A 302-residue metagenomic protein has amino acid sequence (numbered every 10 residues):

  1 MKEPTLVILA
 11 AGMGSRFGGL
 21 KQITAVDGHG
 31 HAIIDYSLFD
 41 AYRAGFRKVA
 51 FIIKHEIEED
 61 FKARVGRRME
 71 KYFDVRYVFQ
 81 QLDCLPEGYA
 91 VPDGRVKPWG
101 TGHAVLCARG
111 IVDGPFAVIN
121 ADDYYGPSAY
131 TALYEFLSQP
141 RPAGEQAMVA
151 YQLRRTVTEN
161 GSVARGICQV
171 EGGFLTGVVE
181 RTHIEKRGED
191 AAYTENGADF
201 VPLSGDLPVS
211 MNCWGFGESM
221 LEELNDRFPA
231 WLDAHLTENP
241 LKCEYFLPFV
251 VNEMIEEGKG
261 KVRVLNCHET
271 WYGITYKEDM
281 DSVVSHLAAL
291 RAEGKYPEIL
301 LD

Functional and structural regions predicted by a protein language model:
K2-G66, F73-V75, Q80, G114: N-terminal glycine-rich phosphate-binding loop and ensuing alpha1 helix
R64-C84, P140-E145, R154-R155: A glycine-rich helix N-cap at a beta->alpha junction
M69-P115: Short phosphate-binding loop-to-helix
E87-P98, G161-G166, E278-S282: Short, surface-exposed amphipathic charged segments that create phosphate/polyanion-binding patches used for binding
G114-Y124: Short beta-strand-to-loop acidic/aromatic patch adjacent to the donor-nucleotide binding site
P127-W214, E218: Conserved core of the sugar-phosphate nucleotidyltransferase
N225-G260: A C-terminal functional module that forms or caps the active site or interfaces directly with catalytic machinery
G258-K261, E269-D302: Hydrophobic helical membrane-anchoring modules
